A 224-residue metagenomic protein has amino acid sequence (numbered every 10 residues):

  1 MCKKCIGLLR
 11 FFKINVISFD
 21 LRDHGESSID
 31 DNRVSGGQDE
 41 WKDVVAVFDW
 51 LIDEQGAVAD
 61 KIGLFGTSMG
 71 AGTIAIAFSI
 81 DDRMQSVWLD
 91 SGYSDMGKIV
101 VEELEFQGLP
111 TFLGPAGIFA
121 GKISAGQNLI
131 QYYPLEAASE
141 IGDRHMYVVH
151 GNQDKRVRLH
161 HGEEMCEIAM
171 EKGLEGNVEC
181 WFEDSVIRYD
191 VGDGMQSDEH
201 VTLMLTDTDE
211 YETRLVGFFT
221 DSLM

Functional and structural regions predicted by a protein language model:
C5-S28: Conserved alpha/beta-hydrolase
V34-Q55: Alpha/beta-hydrolase active-site loop
Q55-T67: Alpha/beta-hydrolase fold nucleophile elbow
I76-I130: Hydrolase active-site cap/lid region
I141-G142, Y147-H150, D154: Short beta-strand/loop motif that positions the catalytic acidic residue of the alpha/beta-hydrolase fold
Q153-V157, T202: Acidic catalytic loop of the alpha/beta-hydrolase fold
R158-I168: Short alpha-helix in the alpha/beta-hydrolase fold that links the catalytic acid
E163, E171-M224: C-terminal catalytic histidine-bearing segment of alpha/beta-hydrolase fold enzymes
